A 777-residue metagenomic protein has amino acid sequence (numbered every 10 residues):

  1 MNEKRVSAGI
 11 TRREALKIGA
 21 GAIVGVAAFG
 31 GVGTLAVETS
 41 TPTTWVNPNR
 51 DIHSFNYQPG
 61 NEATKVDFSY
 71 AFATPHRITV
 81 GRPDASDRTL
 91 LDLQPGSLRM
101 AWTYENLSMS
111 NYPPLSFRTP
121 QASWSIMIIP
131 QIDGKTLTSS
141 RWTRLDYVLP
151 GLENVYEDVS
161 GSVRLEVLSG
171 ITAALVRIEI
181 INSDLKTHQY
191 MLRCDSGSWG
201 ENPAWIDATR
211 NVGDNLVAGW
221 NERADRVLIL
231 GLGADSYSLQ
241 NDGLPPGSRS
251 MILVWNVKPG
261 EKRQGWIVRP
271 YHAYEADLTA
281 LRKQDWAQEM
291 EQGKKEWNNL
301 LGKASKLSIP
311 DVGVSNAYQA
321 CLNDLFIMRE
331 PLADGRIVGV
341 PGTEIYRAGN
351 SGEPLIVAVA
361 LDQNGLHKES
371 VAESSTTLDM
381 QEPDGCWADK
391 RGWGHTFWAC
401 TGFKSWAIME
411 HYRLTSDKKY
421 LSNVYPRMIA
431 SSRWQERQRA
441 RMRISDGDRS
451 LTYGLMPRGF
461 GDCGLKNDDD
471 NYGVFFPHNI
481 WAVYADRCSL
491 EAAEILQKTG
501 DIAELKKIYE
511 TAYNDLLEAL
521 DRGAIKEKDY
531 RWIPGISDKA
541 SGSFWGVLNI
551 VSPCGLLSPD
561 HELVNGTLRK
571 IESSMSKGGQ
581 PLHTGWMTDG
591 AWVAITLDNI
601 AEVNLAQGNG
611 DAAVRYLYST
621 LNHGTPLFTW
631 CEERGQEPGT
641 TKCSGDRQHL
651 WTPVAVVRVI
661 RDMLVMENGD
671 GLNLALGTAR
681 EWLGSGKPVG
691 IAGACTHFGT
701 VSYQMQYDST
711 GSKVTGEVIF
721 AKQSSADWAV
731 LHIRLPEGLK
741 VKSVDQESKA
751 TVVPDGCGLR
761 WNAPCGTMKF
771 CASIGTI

Functional and structural regions predicted by a protein language model:
M1-I10, E14, A22-F29: N-terminal secretory signal peptides
A27-E38: Short hydrophobic alpha-helical membrane-anchoring segments
V37-I309, G671-I777: Terminal accessory carbohydrate-recognition/targeting modules of carbohydrate-active enzymes
P42-F55, L496-G535, H561-T710, F720-K722 (+1 more regions): Non-catalytic carbohydrate-binding regions of carbohydrate-active enzymes
Y147, I171-A173, G260, V314 (+12 more regions): Active-site-proximal structural scaffolding
L244-S248, E296-N423, A430, V474 (+3 more regions): Substrate-binding groove/exosite segments of carbohydrate-active enzymes
L253-W286, D389-F403, E436-E510: The feature captures the catalytic groove of carbohydrate-active enzymes
A304-I327, N364, E382, Y412-P477 (+2 more regions): Active-site acid/base region of carbohydrate-active enzymes
